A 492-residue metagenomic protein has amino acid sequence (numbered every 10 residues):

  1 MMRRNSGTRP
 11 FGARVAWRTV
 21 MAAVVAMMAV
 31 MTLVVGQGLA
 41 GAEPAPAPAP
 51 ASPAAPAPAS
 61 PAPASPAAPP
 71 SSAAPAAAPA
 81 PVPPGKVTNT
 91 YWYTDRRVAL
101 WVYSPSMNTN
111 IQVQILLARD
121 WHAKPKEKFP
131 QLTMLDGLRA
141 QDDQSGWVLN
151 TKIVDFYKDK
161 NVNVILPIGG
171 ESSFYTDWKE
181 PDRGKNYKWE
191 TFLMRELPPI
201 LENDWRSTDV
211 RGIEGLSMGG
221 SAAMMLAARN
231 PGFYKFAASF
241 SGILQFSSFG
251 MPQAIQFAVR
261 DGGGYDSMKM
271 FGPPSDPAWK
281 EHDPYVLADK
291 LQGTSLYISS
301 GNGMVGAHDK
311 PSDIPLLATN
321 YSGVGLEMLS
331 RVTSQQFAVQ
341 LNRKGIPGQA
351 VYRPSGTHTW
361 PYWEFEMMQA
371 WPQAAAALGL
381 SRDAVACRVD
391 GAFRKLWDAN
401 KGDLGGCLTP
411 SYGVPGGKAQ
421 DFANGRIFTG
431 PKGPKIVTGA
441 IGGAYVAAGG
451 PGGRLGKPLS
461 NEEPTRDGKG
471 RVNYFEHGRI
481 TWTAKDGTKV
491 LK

Functional and structural regions predicted by a protein language model:
M2-N5, W17-A384: Non-catalytic cap/lid and distal C-terminal segments of serine-dependent acyl enzymes
G7-R9: Juxtamembrane low-complexity tails/linkers enriched in Ser/Thr-Pro and polybasic
F11-W17: Short, low-complexity patches enriched in S/T/P/G
G12, L116, S173, G184 (+12 more regions): Alpha-helical structural elements
W92, R382-K492: Extended, compositionally biased repeat/scaffold regions that form elongated interaction surfaces
